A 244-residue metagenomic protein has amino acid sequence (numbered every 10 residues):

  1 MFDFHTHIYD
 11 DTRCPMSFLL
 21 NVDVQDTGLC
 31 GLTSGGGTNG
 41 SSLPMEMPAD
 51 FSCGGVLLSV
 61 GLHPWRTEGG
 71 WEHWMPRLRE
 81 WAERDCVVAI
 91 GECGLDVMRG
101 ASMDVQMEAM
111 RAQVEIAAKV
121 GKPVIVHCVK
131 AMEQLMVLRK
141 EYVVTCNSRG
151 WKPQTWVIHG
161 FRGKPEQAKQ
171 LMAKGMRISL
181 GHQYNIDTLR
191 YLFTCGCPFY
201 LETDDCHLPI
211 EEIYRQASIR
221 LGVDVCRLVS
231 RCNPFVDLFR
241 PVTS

Functional and structural regions predicted by a protein language model:
M1-S244: Mid-domain alpha/beta scaffold segments of enzyme catalytic cores
